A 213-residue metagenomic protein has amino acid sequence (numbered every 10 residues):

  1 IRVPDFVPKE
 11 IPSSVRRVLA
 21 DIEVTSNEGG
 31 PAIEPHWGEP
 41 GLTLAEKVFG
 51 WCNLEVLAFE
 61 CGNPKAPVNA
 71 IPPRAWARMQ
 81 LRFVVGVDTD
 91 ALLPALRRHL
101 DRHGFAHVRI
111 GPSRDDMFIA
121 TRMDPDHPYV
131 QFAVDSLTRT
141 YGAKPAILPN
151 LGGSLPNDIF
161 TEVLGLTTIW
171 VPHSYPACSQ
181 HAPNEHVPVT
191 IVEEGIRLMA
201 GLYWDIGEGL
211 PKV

Functional and structural regions predicted by a protein language model:
I1-A66, A70-R74, R82-A95, H103 (+1 more regions): An extended, acidic, His-containing surface patch that forms the Zn2+-binding/catalytic region of metallohydrolases
M79: Active-site helix-to-loop segments that bind/position phosphate- or nucleotide-bearing substrates and donors across
